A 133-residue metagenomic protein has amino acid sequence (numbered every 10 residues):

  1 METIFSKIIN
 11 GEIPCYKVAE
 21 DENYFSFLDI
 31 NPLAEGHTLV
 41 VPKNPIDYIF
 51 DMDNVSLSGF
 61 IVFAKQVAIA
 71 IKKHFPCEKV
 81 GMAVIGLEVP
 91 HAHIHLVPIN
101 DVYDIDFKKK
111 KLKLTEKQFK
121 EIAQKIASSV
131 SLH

Functional and structural regions predicted by a protein language model:
M1-H133: HIT superfamily nucleotide-processing domains
